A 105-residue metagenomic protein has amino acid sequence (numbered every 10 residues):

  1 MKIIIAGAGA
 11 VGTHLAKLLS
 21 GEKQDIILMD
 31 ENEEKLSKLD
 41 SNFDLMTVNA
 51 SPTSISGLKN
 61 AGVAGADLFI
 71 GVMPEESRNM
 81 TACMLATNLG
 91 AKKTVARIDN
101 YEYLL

Functional and structural regions predicted by a protein language model:
M1-L105: Cytosolic regulatory regions of ion transport systems
